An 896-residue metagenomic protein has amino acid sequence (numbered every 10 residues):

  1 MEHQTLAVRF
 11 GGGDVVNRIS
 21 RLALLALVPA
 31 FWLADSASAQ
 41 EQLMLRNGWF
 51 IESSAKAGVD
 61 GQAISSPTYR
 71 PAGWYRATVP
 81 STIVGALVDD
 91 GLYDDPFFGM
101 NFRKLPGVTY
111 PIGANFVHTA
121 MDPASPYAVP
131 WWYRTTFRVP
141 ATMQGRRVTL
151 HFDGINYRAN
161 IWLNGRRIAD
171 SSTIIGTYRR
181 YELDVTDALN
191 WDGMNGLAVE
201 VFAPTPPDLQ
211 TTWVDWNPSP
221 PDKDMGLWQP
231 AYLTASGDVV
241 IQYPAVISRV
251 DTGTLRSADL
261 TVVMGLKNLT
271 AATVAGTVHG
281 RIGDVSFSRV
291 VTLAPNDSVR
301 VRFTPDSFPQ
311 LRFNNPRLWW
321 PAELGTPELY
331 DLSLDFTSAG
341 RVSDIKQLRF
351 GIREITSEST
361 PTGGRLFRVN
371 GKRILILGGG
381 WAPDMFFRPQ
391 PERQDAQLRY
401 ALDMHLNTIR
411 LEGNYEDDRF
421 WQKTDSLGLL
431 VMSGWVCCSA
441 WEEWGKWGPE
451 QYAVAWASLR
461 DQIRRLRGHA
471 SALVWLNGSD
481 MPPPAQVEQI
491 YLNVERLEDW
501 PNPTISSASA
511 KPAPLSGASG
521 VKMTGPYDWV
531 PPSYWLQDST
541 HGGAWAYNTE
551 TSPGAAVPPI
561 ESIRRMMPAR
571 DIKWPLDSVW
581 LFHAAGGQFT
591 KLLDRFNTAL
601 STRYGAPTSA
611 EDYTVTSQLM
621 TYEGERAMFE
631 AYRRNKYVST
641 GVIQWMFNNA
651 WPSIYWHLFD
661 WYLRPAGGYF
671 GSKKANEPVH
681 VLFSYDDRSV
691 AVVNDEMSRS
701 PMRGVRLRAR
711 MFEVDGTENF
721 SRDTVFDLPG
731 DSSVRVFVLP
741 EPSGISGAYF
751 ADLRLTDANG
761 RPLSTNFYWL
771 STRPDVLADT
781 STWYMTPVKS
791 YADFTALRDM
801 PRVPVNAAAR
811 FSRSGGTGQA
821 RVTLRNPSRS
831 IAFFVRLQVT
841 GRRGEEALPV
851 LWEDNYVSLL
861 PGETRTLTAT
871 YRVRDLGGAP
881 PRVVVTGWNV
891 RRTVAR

Functional and structural regions predicted by a protein language model:
L43-M44, F50-V59, G73, T78-A86 (+6 more regions): Substrate-binding clefts and catalytic carboxylate motifs of secreted carbohydrate-active enzymes
F50-K56, T82-A86, D90, P96 (+7 more regions): Accessory beta-strand-rich segments of carbohydrate-active enzymes
I161-L163, R256-A294, V301, R688-D727 (+4 more regions): Beta-strand-rich binding/interaction modules
N190-M194, G265-S359: Extended acidic/polar, glycine-enriched regions that form or flank non-catalytic beta-rich accessory modules
F287-N315, F712-I745, A847-V873: Intrinsically disordered, low-complexity Pro/Gly/Ser/Thr-rich segments with frequent PxxP/GP/PP motifs and embedded
R312-K346, P740-D793, R872-R896: Terminal connector regions
D335-A401: N-terminal carbohydrate-binding accessory modules
T408-Q588, M620, G624, V638-S639 (+2 more regions): Substrate-binding/catalytic cleft of secreted carbohydrate-active enzymes, primarily glycoside hydrolases
